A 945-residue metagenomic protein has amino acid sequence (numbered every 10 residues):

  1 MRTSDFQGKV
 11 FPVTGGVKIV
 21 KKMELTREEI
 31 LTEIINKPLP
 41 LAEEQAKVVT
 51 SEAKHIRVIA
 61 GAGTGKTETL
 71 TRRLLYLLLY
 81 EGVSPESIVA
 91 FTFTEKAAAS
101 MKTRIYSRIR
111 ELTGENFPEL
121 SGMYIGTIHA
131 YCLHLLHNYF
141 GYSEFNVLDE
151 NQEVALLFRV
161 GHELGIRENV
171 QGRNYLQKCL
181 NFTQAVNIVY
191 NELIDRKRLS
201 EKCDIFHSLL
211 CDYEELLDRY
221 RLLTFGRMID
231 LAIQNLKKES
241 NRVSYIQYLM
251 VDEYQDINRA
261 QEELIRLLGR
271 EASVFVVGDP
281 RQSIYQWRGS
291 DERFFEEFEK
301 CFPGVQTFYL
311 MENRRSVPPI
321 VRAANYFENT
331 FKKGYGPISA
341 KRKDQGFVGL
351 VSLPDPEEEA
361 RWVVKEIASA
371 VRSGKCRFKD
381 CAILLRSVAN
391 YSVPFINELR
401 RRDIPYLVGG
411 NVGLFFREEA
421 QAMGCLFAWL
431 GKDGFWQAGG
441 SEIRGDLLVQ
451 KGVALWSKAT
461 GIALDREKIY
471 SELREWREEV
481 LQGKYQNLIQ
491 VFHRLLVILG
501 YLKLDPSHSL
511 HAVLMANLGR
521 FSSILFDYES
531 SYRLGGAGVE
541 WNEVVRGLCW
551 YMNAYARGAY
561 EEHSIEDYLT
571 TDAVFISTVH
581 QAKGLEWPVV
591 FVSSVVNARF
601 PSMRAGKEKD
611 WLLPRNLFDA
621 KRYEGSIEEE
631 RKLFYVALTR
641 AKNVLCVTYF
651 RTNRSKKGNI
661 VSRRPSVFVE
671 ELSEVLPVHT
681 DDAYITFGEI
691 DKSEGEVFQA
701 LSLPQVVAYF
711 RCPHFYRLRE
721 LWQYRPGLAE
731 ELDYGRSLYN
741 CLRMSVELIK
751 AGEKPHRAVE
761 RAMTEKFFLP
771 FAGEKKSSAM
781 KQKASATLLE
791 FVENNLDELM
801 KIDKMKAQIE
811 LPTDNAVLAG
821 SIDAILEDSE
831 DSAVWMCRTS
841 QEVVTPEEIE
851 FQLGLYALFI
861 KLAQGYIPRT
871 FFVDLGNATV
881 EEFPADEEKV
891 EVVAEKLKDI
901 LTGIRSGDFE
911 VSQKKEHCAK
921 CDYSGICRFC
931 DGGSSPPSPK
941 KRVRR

Functional and structural regions predicted by a protein language model:
R2-S143, S240, Y245, R322-N325 (+2 more regions): P-loop NTPase Walker
Q7, K21-R27, L31-E33, K37-P40 (+3 more regions): Conserved RecA-like helicase ATPase core segment that couples NTP binding/hydrolysis to strand translocation
V58, T64-L70, G304-Q306, E312-I404 (+3 more regions): Helicase P-loop NTPase motor core
P118-G122, F140-L222, T307-Y309, N313 (+2 more regions): ATP-hydrolysis module of ASCE/P-loop NTPase motor domains, specifically the Walker B Asp-Glu catalytic pair
M123-C132, M250-E253, V277, S387 (+8 more regions): Conserved helicase core region in the C-terminal RecA-like lobe
Q437-S441, L464-Q581, L585-E586, R599-S602 (+1 more regions): Accessory C-terminal helicase-associated subdomains
T571, S602-A605, P614-L676, K898-Y923: C-terminal accessory regions
V667-K750, A784-S785, L796-D803, R942-R945: C-terminal, charged and often intrinsically disordered regions of DNA end-processing helicases and nucleases
